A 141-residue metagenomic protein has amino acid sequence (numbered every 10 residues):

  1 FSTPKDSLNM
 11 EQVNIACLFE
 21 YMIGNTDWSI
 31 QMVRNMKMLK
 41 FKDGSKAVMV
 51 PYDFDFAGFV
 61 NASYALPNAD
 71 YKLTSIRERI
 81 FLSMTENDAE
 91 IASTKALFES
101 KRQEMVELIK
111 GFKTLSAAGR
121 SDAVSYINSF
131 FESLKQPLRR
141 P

Functional and structural regions predicted by a protein language model:
F1-Y64: Conserved kinase catalytic-core segment
K40-P141: C-terminal catalytic region of ATP-dependent kinase domains
